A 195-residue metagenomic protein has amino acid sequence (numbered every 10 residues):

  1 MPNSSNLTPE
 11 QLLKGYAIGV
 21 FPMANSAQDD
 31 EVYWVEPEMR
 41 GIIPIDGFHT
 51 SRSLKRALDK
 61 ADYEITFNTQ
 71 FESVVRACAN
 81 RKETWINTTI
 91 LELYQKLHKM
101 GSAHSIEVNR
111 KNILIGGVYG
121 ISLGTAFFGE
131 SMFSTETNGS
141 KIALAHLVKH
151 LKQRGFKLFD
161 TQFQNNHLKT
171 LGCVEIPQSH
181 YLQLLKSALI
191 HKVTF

Functional and structural regions predicted by a protein language model:
M1-F195: N-acyltransferase acceptor-side catalytic subdomain
